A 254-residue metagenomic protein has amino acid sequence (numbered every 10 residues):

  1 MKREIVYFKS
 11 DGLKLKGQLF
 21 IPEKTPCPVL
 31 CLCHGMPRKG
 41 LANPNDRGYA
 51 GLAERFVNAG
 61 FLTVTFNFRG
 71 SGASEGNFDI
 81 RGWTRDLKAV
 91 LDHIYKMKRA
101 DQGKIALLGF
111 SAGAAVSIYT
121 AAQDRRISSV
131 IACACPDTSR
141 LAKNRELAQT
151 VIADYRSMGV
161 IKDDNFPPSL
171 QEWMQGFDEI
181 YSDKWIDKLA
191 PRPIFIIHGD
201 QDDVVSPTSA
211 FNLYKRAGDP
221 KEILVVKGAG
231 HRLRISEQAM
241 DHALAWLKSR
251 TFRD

Functional and structural regions predicted by a protein language model:
M1-T25: N-terminal cap/lid segment of alpha/beta-hydrolase-fold proteins
L15, D124-N212, A217-V225, A229-G230 (+2 more regions): The alpha/beta-hydrolase serine catalytic core
E23-R55: Short, surface-exposed "cap/lid" segments of acyl-processing enzymes
P37, F68-G72, D137, G230: Alpha/beta-hydrolase active-site loop signature
P44-G48, R69-Q102: Catalytic nucleophile-loop/oxyanion-hole region of alpha/beta-hydrolase and closely related hydrolase-like folds
G51-A73: Conserved alpha/beta-hydrolase
A89-V151: Primarily recognizes the serine-hydrolase "nucleophile elbow" in alpha/beta-hydrolase and SGNH/GDSL folds
